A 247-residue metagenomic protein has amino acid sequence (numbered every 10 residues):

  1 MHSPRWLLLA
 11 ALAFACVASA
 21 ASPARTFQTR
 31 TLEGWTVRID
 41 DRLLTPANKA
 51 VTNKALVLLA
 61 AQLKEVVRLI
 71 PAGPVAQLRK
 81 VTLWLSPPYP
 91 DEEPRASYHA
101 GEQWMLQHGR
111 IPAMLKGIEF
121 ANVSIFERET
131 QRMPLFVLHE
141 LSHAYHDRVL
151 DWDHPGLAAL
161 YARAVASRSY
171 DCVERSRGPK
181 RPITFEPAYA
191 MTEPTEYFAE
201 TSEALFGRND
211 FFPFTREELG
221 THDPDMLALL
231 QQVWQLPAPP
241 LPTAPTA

Functional and structural regions predicted by a protein language model:
M1-L8: Bacterial N-terminal signal peptides that target proteins for export
L8-V17: Bacterial N-terminal signal peptides
A18-A24: Boundary at the C-terminal end of the N-terminal hydrophobic targeting segment
T31-N53: Acidic/histidine-rich, surface-exposed loop or edge segments in extracytoplasmic proteins
R38, T82, A144, Y197-T201: Structural recognition of the beta-strand scaffold that forms the well-ordered cores of secreted hydrolase catalytic
P46-A61, E127-R132, F136, Y189-E193 (+1 more regions): Soluble non-cytosolic domains of exported or imported proteins
L56-A162, A166: Acidic/His-rich structured neighborhood in mature extracellular/periplasmic domains
P112-M114, Y161-T246: Metalloprotease/metallohydrolase-associated module, dominated by Zn2+-dependent proteases
